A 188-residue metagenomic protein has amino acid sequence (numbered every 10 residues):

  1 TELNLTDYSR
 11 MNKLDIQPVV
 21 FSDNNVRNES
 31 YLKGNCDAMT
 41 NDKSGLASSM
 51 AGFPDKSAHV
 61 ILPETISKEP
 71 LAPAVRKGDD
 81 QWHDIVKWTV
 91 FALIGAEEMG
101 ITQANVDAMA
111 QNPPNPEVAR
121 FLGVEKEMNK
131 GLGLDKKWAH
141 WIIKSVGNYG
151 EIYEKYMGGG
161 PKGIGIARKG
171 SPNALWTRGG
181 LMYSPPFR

Functional and structural regions predicted by a protein language model:
T1-E29, S44, D84: Bilobed "Venus flytrap"/periplasmic-binding protein-like clamshell domains and structurally analogous long
T1-L3, N24-V26, S44-S48, S67-K68 (+2 more regions): Solvent-exposed loop/turn segments at secondary-structure junctions within structured extracellular/periplasmic domains
E2-M11, L32-I61: A ligand-binding cleft/hinge motif common to bilobed small-molecule-binding domains
P18-V20, A38-N41, A74: Structural recognition of the beta-strand scaffold that forms the well-ordered cores of secreted hydrolase catalytic
M50-V90, R178-Y183: Periplasmic-binding protein-like
K87-R188: N-terminal hydrophobic or amphipathic helices and topogenic motifs
